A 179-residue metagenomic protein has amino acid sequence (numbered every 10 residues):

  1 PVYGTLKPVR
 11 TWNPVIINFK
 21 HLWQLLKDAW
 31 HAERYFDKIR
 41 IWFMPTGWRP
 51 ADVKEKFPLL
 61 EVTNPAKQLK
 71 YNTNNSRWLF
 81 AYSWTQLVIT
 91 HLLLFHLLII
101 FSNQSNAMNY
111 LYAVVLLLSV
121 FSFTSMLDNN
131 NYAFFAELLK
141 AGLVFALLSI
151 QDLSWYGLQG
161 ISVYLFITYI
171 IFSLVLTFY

Functional and structural regions predicted by a protein language model:
P1-S83, Y132, T168-Y179: Cytosolic/stromal cytosol-facing helical appendages immediately following the last transmembrane segment
K70-Y179: Substrate-recognition/cap regions that form aromatic- and gly/pro-loop-enriched pockets for small-molecule ligands
